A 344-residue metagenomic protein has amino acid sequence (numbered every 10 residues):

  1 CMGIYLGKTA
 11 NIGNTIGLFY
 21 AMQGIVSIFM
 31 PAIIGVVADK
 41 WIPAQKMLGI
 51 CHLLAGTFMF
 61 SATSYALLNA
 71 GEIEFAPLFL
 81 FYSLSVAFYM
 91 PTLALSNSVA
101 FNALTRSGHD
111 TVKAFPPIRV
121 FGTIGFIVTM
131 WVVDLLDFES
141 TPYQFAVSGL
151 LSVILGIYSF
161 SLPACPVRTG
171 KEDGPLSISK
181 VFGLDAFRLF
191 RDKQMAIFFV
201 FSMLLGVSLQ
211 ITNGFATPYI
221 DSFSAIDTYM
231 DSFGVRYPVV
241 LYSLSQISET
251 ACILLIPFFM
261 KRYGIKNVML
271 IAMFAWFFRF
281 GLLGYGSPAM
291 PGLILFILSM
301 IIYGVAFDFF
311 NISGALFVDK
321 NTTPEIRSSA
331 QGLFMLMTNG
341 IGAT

Functional and structural regions predicted by a protein language model:
C1-N14, G214-P238: Short amphipathic helix-loop junctions that connect adjacent transmembrane helices in Major Facilitator Superfamily/SLC
C1-T9, S83-A87, R191-T212, I301: Pair of pore-lining "gating" transmembrane helices in MFS-fold secondary transporters
F29-P43, L136-D137, A251-I265: Helix-to-loop junctions at the C-terminal end of transmembrane segments in multipass secondary transporters
L53-E72, F274-A289: C-terminal ends and interior cores of transmembrane alpha-helices in multi-pass membrane transporters/permeases
F81-F121: Cytoplasmic helix-loop-helix junction between adjacent transmembrane helices in 12-TM secondary transporters
Q144-S161: Symmetry-related core transmembrane helices of the 12-TM Major Facilitator Superfamily/SLC fold
P163-F199, A225-M230: Juxtamembrane intracellular "pre-TM" segments in multi-pass secondary transporters
N267-G314: C-terminal transmembrane helical hairpin of 12-TM major facilitator-type secondary transporters
